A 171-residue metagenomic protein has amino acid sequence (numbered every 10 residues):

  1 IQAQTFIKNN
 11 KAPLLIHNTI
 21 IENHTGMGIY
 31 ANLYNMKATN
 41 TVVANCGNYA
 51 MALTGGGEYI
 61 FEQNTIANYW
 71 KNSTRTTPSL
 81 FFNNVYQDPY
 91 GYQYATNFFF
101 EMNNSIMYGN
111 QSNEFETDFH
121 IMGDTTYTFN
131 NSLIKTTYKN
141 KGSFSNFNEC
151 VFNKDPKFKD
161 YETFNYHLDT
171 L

Functional and structural regions predicted by a protein language model:
I1-N18, I66-A95, S145-K154: Acidic/polar low-complexity surface segments
I1-Q2, T25-N32, G47-G55, Y69-P78 (+3 more regions): Short glycine/acidic-rich loop motifs that flank beta-strands on beta-rich extracellular proteins
Q4, T54, F81-N83, D118 (+1 more regions): A structural detector for beta-sheet-dominated domains
K11-T25, N35-Y49, G57-N72, N97-G109 (+1 more regions): Right-handed parallel beta-helix
T54-G56, A95-F100, Q111-F115, G123-T125 (+1 more regions): Secreted, disulfide-rich extracellular signaling modules
F119, D124-E149: Leucine-rich solenoid repeat scaffolds
E149-L171: C-terminal accessory segments
